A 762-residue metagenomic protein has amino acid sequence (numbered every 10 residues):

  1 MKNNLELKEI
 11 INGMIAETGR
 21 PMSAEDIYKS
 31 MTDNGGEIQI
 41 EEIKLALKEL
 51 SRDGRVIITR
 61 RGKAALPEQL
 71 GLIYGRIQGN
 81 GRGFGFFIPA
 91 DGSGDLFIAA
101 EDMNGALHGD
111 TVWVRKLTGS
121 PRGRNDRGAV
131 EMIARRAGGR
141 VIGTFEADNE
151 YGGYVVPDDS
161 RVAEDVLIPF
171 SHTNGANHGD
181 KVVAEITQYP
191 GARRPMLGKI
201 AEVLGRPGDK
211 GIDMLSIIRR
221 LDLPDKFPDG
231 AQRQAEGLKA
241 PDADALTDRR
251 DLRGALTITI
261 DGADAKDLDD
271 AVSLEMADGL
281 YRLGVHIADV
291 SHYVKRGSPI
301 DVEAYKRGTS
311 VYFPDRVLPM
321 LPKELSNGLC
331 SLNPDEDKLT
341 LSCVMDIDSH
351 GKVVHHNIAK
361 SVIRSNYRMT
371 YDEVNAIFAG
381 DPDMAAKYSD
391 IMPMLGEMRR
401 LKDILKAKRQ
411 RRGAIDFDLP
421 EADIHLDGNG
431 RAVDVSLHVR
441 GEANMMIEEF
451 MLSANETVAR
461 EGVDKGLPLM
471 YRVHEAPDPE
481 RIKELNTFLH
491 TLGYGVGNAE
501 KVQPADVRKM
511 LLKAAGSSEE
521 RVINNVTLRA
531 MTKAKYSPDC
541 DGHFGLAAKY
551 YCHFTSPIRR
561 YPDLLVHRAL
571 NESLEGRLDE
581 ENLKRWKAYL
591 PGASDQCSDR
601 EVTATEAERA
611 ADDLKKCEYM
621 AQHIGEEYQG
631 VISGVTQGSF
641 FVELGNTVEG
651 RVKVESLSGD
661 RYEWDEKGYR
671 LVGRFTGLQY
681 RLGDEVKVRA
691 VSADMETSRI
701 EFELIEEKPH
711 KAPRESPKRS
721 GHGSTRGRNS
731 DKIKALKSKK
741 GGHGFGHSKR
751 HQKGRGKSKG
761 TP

Functional and structural regions predicted by a protein language model:
M1-G284, S291-D337, R368, D372-A376 (+2 more regions): Charge-lined substrate channels and their catalytic hotspots, especially those that engage the 3′ end of RNA
K29, Q188-Y189, R206, S216-R219 (+4 more regions): Electropositive polyanion-binding surfaces
I88-G94, V155-V166, Q637, F641-K667: OB-fold (S1/OB) nucleic-acid-binding surfaces
D110, V654-E696, I700, R719: Intrinsically disordered, low-complexity linker and terminal regions at domain boundaries
G123-N125, G143, R193, L682 (+1 more regions): Internal insertion modules embedded within essential enzymes
I260, E703-E707: Positively charged, low-complexity, intrinsically disordered RNA-binding extensions
